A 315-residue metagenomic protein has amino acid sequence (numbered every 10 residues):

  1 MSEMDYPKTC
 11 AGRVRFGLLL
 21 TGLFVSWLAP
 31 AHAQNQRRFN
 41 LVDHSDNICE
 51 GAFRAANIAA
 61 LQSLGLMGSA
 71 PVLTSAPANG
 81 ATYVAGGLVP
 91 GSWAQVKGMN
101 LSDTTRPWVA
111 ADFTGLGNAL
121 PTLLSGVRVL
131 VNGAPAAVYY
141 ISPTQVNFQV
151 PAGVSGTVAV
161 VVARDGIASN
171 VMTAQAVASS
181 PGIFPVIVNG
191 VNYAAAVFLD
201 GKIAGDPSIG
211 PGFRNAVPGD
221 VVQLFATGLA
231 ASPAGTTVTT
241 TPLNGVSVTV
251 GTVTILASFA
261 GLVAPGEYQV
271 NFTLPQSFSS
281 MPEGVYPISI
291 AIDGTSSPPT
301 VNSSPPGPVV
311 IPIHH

Functional and structural regions predicted by a protein language model:
M1-R13: N-terminal secretory signal peptides that target proteins for export/translocation
G17-S26: Bacterial N-terminal signal peptides
A29-A33: Sec/Tat signal peptide C-region and signal peptidase I cleavage site
Q34-M67: Disulfide-stabilized extracellular ectodomains of secreted/luminal proteins, especially beta-rich
L66-H315: A sequence-level detector for low-complexity, Ser/Thr- and acidic-rich stretches
